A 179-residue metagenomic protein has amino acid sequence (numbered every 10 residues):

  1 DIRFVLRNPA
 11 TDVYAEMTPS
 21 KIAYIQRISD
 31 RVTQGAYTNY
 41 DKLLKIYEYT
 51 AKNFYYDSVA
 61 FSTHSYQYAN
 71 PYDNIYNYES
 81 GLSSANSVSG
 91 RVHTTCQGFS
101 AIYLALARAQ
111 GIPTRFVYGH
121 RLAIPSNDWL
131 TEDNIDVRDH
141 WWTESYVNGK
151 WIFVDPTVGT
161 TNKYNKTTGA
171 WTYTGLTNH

Functional and structural regions predicted by a protein language model:
D1-D30, V158, T168-T177: Linear, non-domain "peripheral" regions
D1-F4, P9-A10, P71-N74, Y78 (+2 more regions): Generic structural motif recognizing short loop/turn segments at the entrances and edges of beta-strands
R3, R27, R31, K45 (+4 more regions): Surface-exposed charge patches in extracellular/virion surface proteins
F4, N8, L44, V59 (+3 more regions): Extracytoplasmic low-complexity repetitive segments enriched in small/polar residues
T11-G90: Secondary-structure boundary elements
K42-I46, T50, V92-Q110: Active-site nucleophilic cysteine motif
S84-Q97, D128: Periplasmic OmpA-like peptidoglycan-binding domain that tethers envelope proteins to the cell wall
G98-H179: Hydrophobic/aromatic-rich core segments of domains that either
